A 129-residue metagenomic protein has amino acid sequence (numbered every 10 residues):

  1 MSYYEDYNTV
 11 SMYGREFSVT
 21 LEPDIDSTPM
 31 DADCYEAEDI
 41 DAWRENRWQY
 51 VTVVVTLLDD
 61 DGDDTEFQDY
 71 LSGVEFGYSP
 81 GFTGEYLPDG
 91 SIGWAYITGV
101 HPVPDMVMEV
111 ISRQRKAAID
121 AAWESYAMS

Functional and structural regions predicted by a protein language model:
M1-S129: Acidic interaction surfaces
